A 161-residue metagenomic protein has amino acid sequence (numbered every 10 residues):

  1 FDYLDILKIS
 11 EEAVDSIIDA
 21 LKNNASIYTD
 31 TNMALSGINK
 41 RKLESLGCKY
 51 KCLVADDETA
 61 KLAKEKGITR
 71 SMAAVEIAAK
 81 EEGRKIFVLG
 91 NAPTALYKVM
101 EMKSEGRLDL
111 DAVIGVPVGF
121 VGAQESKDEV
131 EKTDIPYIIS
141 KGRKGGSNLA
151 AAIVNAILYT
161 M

Functional and structural regions predicted by a protein language model:
F1-L4, A60-L62: Short, basic, glycine/proline-bearing loop/turn elements
D2, A20-N24, R41, E81 (+4 more regions): Change "in soluble alpha/beta enzymes" to "in soluble alpha/beta proteins
D5-A20: A short, well-structured juxtamembrane/interface segment
I6, V88, V116-G119, K141-G142 (+1 more regions): Glycine- and other small-residue-rich loops at beta-strand/loop junctions that grip anionic moieties
D15-I18, E76, A151: Alpha-helical segments flanking ligand/cofactor-binding loops in enzyme cores
T31-E105, L110-D111, P117-G119, K127: Conserved mixed alpha/beta catalytic, RNA-binding, or beta-rich assembly cores of soluble enzyme, regulatory
D111, V121-M161: C-terminal functional extensions of proteins
